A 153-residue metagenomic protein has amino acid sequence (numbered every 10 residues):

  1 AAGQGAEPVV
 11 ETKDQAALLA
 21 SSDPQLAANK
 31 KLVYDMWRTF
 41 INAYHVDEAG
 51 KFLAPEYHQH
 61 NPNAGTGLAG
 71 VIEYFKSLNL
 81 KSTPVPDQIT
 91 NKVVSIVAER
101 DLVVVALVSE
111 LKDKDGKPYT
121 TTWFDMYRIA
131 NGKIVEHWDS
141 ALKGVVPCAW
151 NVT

Functional and structural regions predicted by a protein language model:
A1-T153: C-terminal and inter-domain tail/linker signature
